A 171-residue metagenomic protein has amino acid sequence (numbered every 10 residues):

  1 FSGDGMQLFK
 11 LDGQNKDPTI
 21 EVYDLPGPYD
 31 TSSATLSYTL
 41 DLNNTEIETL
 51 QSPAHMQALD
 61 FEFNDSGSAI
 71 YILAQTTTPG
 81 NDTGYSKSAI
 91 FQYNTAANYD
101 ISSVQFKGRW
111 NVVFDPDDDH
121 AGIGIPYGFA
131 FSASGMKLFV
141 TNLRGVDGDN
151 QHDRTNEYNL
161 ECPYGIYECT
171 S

Functional and structural regions predicted by a protein language model:
G3-D4, F63-S66, F131-S134: Residue-level detector of Asp-centered blade-edge/turn motifs that repeat once per structural unit in beta-propeller
Q14-D17, T76-Y85, R144-H152: Short glycine/acidic-enriched loop and turn motifs that connect beta-strands
P18-I20, M56, S86-I90, G124 (+1 more regions): Repetitive beta-architecture junctions, highlighting loop-to-beta-strand starts across blade-like repeats
V22-S33, Q92-S103, E157-C169: Short loop/turn segments immediately following beta-strands, especially the blade-tip and inter-blade linker loops
T31-E46, I101-F114, I166-S171: Beta-propeller fold detector
T45-S52, G80, D115-A121: Surface-exposed intrinsically disordered loops and tails
L50-E62, H120-A130: Signature of short aromatic-glycine-proline-rich micro-motifs recurring in repeat-based ectodomains
